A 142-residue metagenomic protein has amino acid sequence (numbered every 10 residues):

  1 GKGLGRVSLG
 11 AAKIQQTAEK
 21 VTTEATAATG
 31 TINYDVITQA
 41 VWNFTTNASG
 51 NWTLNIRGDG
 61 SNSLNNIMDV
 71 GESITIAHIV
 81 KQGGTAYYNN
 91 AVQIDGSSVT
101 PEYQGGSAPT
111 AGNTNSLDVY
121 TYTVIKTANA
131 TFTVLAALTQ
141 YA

Functional and structural regions predicted by a protein language model:
G3-I94, I125-A142: Exposed extracellular interaction/assembly regions and N-terminal maturation sites
T29, N113-L117: Solvent-exposed, conformationally flexible loop/turn segments
D95-N113: Terminal beta-strand-rich extracellular "head" domains that mediate receptor/glycan or other ligand binding
S116-I125: Extracellular disulfide-bonded cysteine-rich modules/repeats
